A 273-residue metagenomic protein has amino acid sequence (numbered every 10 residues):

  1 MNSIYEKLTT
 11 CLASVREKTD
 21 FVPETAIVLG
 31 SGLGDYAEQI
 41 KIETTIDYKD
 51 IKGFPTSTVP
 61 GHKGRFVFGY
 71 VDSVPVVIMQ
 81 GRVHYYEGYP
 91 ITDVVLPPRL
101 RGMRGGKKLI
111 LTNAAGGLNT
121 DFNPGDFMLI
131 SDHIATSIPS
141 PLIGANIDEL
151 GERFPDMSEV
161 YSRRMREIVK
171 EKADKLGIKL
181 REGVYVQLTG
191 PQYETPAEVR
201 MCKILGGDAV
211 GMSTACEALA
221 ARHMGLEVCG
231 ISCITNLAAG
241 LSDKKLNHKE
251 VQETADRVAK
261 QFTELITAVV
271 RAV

Functional and structural regions predicted by a protein language model:
M1-M157: Metabolite-binding pocket within alpha/beta catalytic cores that recognizes anionic/polar moieties
R101-G105, K203, R222: Non-catalytic positions within long, well-ordered alpha-helices that form the structural scaffold/packing of enzyme
K107-K108, D208, E227: Short acidic/polar active-site loop segments enriched in Thr and Asp
L150-Y161, A173, Q187, V199 (+2 more regions): Polyanion-binding loop/helix "lid" in catalytic or ligand-binding cores
R166, K172-D208, I266, V273: Active-site/ligand-binding-proximal alpha/beta "capping" segment
M212-E250: Zn-dependent metallopeptidase/amidohydrolase metal-coordination segment
A239-V273: His/Asp/Glu-rich mid-to-C-terminal helical/loop segments that flank catalytic regions of hydrolases
